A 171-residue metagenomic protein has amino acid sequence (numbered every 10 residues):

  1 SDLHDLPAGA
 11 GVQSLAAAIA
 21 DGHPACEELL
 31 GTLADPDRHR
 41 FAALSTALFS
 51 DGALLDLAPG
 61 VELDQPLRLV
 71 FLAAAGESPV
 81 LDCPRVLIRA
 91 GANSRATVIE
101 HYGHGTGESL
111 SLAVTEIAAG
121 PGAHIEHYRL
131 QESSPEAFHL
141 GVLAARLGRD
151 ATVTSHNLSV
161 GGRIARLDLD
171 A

Functional and structural regions predicted by a protein language model:
S1-A171: Glycine-rich and polybasic anion-binding loops at the starts of cofactor/ligand-binding domains
